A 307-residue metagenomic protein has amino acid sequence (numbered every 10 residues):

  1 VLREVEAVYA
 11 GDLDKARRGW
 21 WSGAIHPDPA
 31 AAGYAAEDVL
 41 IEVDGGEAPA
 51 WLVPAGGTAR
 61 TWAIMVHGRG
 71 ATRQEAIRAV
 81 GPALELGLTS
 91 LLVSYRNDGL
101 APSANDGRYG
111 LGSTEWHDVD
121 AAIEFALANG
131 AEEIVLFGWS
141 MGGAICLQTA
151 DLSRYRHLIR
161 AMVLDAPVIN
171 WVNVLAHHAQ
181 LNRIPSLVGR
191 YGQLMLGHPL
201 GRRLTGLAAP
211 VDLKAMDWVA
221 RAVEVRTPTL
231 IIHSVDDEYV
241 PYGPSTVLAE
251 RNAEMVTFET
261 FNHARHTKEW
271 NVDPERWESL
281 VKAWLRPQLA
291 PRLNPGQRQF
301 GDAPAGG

Functional and structural regions predicted by a protein language model:
E6-G57: N-terminal cap/lid segment of alpha/beta-hydrolase-fold proteins
D44-P49, V53-R96, L100-P102: Short, surface-exposed "cap/lid" segments of acyl-processing enzymes
R108-N129, V135: Alpha/beta-hydrolase active-site loop
D151-V211: Hydrolase active-site cap/lid region
E224-R226, I231-H233, D237: Short beta-strand/loop motif that positions the catalytic acidic residue of the alpha/beta-hydrolase fold
T227, P241-E250: Short alpha-helix in the alpha/beta-hydrolase fold that links the catalytic acid
V235-V240, T267-K268: Acidic catalytic loop of the alpha/beta-hydrolase fold
A264-E278: Catalytic histidine-centered segment of alpha/beta-hydrolase-like enzymes
